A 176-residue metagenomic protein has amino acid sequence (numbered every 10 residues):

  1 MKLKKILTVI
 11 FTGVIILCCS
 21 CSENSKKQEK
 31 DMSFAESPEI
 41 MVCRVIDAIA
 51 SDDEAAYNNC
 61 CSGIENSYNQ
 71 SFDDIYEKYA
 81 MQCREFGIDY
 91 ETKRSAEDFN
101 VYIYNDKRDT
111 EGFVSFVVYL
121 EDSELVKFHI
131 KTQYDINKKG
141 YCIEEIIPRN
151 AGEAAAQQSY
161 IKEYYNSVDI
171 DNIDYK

Functional and structural regions predicted by a protein language model:
M1-C19: Sec-dependent bacterial lipoprotein signal peptides
C21-D47, S51: Short, low-complexity N-terminal intrinsically disordered segments enriched in polar/charged residues
I40, V114-V117: N-terminal post-signal-peptidase region of extra-cytosolic proteins
A55-S115: Short solvent-exposed beta->alpha transition segments
Y68, K127, G152-A154: Extracytoplasmic/secreted cell-surface and envelope-processing proteins
E121-L125: Glycine-centered tight beta-turn/hairpin loop motif at sheet-sheet or coil-to-beta transitions
K127-C142: A short, surface-exposed beta-strand/turn
C142-K176: Low-complexity, intrinsically disordered terminal/linker segments enriched in charged and Gly/Pro repeats
